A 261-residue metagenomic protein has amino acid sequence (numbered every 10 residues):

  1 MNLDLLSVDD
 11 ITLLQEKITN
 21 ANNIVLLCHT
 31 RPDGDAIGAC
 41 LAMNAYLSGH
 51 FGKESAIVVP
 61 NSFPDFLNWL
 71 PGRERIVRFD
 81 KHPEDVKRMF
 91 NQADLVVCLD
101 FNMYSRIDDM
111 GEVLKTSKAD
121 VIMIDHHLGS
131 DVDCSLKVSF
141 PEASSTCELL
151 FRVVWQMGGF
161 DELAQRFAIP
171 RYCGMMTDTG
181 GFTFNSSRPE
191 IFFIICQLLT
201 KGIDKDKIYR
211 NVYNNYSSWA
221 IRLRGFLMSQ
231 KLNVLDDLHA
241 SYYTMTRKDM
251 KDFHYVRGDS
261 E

Functional and structural regions predicted by a protein language model:
M1-T12, E112-V121, E142-L150: An acidic intrinsically disordered interaction segment
N2-T30, G38-R78, E84-K87, Q92-L95 (+2 more regions): Hydrophobic helix-and-loop "lid/oligomerization" segment in the mid-to-C-terminal part of catalytic domains
L27, R31, C98, M123-I124 (+1 more regions): Generic enzyme active-site microenvironment
G34-C40, Y104-D108: Short glycine/serine/threonine-rich phosphate/pyrophosphate-binding segments that cradle anionic phosphate groups
G38, N68-P71, D109-M110, D133-L136 (+1 more regions): Short acidic, glycine/serine/threonine-rich loops at helix termini
M43-N44, V113-T116, S139-F140, F193: Glycine-rich, phosphate-binding/catalytic loops in enzymes
V77-L136: Active-site cofactor/cluster-binding pocket
I124-I194: Short alpha-helices
